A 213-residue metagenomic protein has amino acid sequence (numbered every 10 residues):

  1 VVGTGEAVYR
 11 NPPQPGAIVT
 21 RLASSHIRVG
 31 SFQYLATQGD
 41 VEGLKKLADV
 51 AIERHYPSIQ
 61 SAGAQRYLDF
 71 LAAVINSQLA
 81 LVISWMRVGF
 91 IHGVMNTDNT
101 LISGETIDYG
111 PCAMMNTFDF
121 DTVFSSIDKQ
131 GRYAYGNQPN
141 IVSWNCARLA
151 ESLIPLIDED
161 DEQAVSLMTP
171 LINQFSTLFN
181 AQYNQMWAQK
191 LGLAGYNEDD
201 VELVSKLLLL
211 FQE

Functional and structural regions predicted by a protein language model:
V1-A64, A80, R87, S103-E105 (+4 more regions): Conserved ATP-binding subdomain of kinase catalytic cores across diverse folds
V1-G3, N96-N99, V165-T169, N173: Beta-strand segments within the central parallel beta-sheet cores of soluble alpha/beta enzyme folds
L44, L71-I75, M168, I172: Hydrophobic packing residues in well-ordered alpha-helices of helical domains and bundles
Q60-I75, P139: Short acidic-aromatic active-site loops that bind/stabilize oxyanions
S77-M115, D119, E213: Active-site acidic catalytic loop and adjacent metal/ATP-binding pocket of ATP-dependent phosphoryl transfer enzymes
C112-Y133: Extended hydrophobic/aromatic segments used for targeting, binding, or gating
K129-E213: Regulatory N- and C-terminal appendages and interdomain linkers associated with kinase/kinase-like NTP transferase
